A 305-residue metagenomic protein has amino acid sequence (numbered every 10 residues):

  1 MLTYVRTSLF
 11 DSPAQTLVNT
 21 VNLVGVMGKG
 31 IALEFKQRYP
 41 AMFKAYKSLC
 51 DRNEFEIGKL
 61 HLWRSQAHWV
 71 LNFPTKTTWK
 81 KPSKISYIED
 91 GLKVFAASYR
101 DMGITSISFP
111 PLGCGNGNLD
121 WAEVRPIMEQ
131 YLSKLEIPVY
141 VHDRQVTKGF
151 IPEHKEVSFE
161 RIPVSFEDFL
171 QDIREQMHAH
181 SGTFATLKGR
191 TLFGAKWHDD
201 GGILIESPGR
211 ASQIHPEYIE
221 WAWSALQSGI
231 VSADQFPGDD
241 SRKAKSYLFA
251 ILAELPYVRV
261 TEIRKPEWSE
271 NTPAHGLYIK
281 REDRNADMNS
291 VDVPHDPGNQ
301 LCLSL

Functional and structural regions predicted by a protein language model:
M1-F249, A253-L305: Macrodomain-like recognition of ADP-ribose-binding/processing modules
